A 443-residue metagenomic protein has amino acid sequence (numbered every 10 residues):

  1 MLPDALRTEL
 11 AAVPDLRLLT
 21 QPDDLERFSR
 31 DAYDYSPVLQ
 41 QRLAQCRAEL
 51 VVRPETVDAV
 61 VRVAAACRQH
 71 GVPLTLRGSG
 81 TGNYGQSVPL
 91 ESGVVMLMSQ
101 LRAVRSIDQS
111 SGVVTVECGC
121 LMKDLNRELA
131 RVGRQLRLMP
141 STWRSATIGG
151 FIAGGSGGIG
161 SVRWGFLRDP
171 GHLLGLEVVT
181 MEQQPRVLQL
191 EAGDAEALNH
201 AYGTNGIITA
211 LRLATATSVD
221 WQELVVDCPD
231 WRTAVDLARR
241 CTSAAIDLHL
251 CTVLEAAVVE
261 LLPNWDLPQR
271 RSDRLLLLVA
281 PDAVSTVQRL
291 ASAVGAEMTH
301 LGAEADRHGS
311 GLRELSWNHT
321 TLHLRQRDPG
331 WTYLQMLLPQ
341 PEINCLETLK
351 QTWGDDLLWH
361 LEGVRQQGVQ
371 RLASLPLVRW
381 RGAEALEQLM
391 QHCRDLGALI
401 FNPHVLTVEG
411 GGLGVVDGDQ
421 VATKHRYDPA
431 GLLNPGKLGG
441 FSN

Functional and structural regions predicted by a protein language model:
M1-A65, T81-G112, V258-D266, A305-D328 (+1 more regions): N-terminal flexible segment immediately upstream of the FAD-binding catalytic core in FAD-dependent oxidoreductases
E9, C67, L237-T242, A283-A296 (+2 more regions): Short amphipathic alpha-helices in soluble, non-transmembrane regions that often serve as interface/regulatory elements
L18-P22, R53-P54, L74-G78, M96-M98 (+11 more regions): General beta-strand structural signal in soluble alpha/beta enzymes
R77-S79, Q86-G93, S99, W143 (+1 more regions): Conserved glycine-rich FAD pyrophosphate-binding loop
A103-I107, M122-K123, R127-D247, C251-T252: FAD-binding subdomain of flavoenzyme oxidoreductases
D230-R232, L278-S285, P339-E342, V378-A383: Helix N-cap motif at beta-to-alpha junctions
A245-L248, A257-H300: A conserved active-site cap/scaffold subdomain adjacent to cofactor or substrate pockets
